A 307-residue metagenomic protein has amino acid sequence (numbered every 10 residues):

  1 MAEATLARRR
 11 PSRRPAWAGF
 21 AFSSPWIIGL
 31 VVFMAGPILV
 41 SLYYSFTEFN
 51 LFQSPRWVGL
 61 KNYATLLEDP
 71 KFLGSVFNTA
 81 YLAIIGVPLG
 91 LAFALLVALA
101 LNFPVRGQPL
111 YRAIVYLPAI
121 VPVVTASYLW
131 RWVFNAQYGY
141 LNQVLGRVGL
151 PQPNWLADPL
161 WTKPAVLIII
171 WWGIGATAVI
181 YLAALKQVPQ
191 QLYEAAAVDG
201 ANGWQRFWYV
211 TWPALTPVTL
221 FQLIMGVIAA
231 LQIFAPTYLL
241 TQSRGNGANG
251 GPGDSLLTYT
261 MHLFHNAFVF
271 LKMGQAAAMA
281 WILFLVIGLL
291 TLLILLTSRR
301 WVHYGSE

Functional and structural regions predicted by a protein language model:
M1-R14: Short, Lys/Arg-rich, polar N-terminal cytosolic tail immediately upstream of the first transmembrane signal-anchor
P15-E307: A structural signal for multi-pass alpha-helical bundles of membrane permease subunits that mediate small-molecule
